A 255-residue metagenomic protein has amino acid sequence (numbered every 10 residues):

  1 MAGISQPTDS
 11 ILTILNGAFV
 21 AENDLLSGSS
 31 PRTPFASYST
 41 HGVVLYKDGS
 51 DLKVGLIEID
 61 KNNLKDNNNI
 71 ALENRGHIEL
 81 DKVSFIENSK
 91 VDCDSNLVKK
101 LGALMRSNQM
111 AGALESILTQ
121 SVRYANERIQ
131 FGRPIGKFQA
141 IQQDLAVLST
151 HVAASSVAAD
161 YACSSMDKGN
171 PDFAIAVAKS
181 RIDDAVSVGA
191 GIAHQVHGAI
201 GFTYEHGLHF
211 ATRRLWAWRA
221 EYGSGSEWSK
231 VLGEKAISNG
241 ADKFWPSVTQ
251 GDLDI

Functional and structural regions predicted by a protein language model:
M1-L64, A236: Glycine-rich flavin
I4, N68-I70, I141-Q142: Short, mixed-charge aromatic SLiMs
E22-N23, R75, K82, E115: Residue-level signal for tight coil/turn positions that link beta-strands
L25-L26, E79, M105, Q195: Conserved beta-strand segments that form the floor/walls of ligand-binding pockets within enzyme and binding domains
S30-T33, E58-N88, D92-C93: Flexible, small-/acidic-enriched active-site or ligand-binding loops
V98-G102: Amphipathic, heptad-repeat alpha-helical segments used for oligomerization and assembly
A103-I255: Alpha-helical interface subdomain recognition
